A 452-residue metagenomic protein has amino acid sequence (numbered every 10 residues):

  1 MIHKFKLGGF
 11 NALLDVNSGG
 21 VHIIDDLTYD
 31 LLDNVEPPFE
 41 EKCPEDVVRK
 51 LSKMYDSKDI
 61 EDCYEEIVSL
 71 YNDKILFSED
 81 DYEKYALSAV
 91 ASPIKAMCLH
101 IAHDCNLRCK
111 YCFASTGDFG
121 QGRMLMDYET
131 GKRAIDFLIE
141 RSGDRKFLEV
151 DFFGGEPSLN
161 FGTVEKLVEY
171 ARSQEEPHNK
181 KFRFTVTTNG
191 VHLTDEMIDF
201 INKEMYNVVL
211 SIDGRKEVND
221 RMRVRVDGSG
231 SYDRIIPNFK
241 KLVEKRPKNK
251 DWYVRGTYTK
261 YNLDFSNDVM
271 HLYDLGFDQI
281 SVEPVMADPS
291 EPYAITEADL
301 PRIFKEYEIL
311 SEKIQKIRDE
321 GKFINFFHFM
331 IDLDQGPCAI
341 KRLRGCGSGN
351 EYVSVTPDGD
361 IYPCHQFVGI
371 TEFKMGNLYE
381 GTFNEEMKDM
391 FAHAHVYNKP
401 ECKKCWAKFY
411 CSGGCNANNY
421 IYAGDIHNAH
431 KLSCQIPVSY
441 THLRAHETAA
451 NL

Functional and structural regions predicted by a protein language model:
M1-E36: Acidic, low-complexity/disordered tracts enriched in E/D and polar residues
F39-S52: Short acidic, hydrophobic short linear motifs in intrinsically disordered regions
M54-Y55, E61-D199, K203-E204: Conserved alpha-helical substructure of the radical SAM core
M97, V150, F184-V186, V208-L210 (+2 more regions): Hydrophobic faces of well-ordered beta-strands that scaffold small-molecule active sites in alpha/beta enzyme cores
E217, R221-I236, K240, E244-S348: Radical SAM enzyme [4Fe-4S]-AdoMet core and its adjacent flexible, acidic and glycine-rich loops/tails across
P301-Q335, H365-S412: C-terminal accessory region of radical SAM enzymes
V396-P437: Cysteine-cluster motifs in flexible loop/terminal segments that predominantly coordinate metals
T441-T448: Conserved small/polar residues in nucleotide/adenosyl-binding loops
